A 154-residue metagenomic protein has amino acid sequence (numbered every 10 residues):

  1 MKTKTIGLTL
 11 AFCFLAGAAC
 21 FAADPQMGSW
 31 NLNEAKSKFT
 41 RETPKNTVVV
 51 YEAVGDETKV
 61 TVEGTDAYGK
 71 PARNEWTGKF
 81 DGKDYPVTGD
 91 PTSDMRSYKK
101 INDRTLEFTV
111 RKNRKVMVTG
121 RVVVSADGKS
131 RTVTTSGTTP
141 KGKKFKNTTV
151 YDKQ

Functional and structural regions predicted by a protein language model:
M1-L10: Bacterial N-terminal signal peptides that target proteins for export
K2, A16, K144-K146: Intrinsic low-complexity, intrinsically disordered segments enriched in polar/basic residues
T9-A18: Bacterial N-terminal signal peptides
F21-Q154: Hydrophobic small-molecule pocket/channel-lining residues, especially in calycin-type beta-barrels
